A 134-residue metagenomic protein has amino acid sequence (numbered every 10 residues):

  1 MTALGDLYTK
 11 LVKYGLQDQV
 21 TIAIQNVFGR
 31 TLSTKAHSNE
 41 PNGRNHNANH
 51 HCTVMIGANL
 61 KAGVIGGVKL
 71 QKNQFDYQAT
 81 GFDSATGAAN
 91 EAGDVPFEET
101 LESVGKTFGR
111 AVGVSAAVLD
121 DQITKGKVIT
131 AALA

Functional and structural regions predicted by a protein language model:
M1-A134: Feature marks hydrolase-like catalytic cores characterized by long aromatic- and Gly/Pro-rich stretches
